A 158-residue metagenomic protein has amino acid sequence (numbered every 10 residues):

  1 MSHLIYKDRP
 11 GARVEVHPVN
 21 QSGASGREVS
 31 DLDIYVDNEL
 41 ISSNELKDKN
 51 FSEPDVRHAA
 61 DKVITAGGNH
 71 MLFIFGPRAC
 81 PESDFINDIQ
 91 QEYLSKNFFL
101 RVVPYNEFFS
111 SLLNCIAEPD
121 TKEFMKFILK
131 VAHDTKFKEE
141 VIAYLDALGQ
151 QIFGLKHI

Functional and structural regions predicted by a protein language model:
S2-I158: Catalytic core segments in nucleotide and nucleic-acid processing enzymes
